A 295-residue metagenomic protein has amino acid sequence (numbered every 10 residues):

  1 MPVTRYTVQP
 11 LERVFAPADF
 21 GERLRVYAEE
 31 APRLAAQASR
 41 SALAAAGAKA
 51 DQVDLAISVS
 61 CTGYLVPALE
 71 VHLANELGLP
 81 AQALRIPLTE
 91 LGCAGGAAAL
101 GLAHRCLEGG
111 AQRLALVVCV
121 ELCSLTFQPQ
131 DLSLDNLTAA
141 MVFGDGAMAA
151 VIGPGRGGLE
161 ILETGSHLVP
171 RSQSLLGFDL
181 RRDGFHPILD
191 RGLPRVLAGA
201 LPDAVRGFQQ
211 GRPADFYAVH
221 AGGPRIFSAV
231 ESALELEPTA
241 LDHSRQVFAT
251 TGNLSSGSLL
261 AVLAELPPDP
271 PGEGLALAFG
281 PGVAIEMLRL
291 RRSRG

Functional and structural regions predicted by a protein language model:
M1-A28, P129-G199, D203-R206, P270 (+2 more regions): Condensing-enzyme catalytic core mediating Claisen C-C bond formation in acyl metabolism
M1-L79, E90, R212-F227: Conserved beta-ketoacyl condensing-enzyme motif
A31-A46, L102, A147, V196-Q210 (+1 more regions): Short, well-ordered amphipathic alpha-helical segments that serve as non-catalytic structural scaffolds within diverse
A36, C61-T62, P80-Q82, P87-E108 (+2 more regions): Claisen-condensing/thiolase-fold acyl-transfer catalytic domains that form or cleave C-C bonds in fatty acid
A50-D54, A81-L84, G109-A115, L137-T138 (+4 more regions): Short coil/turn connectors at secondary-structure junctions
V59, T89, L114-E121, G144 (+2 more regions): Short beta-strand segments
L65-V71, V117-T138, E163-R181, P224-S232 (+1 more regions): Active-site-adjacent elements of ketosynthase-type condensing enzymes
Q82, L88, G95-L102, C119-G146: Active-site glycine-rich loop that binds ribose-phosphate moieties when present
